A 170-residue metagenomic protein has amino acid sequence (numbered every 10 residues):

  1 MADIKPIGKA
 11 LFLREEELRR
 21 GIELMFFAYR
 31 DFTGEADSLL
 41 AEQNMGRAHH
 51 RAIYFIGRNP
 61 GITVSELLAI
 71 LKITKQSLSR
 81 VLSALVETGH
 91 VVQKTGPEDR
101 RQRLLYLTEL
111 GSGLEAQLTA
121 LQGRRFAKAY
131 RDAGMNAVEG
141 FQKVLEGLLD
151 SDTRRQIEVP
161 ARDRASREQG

Functional and structural regions predicted by a protein language model:
M1-L13, M135-G170: C-terminal regulatory/oligomerization modules of transcriptional regulators
M1-Q43, G170: N-terminal leader segment of winged-helix/HTH proteins
F26, Y54-F55, A116, Q142: A cross-family signal for key residues in well-ordered alpha-helices that form functional helical elements
Y29, P60, L71, K75 (+2 more regions): Flexible interhelical turns and helix-capping residues at alpha-helix boundaries within structured domains
T33, S83-E146: Charged, amphipathic alpha-helical coiled-coil/dimerization segments
G34-S77, T88: N-terminal helix-turn-helix DNA-binding core of bacterial DNA-binding proteins
R80: DNA-binding alpha-helical recognition surfaces that contact promoter or target DNA
